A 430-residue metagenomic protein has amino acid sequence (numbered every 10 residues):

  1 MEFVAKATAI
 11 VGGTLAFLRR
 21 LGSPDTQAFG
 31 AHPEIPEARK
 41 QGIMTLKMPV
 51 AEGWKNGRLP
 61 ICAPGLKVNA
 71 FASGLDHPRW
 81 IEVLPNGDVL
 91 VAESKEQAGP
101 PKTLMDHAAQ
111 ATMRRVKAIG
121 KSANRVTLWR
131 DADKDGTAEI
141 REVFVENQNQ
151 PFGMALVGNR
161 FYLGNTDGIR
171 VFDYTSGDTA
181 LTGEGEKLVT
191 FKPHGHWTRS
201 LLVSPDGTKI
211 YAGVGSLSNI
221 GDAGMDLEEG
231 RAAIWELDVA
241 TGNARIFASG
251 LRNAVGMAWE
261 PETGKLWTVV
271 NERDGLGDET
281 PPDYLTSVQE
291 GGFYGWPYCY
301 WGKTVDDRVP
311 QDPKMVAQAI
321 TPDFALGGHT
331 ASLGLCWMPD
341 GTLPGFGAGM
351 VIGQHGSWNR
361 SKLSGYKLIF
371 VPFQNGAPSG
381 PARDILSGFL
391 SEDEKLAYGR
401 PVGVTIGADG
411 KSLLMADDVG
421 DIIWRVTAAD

Functional and structural regions predicted by a protein language model:
M1-L21: Short amphipathic, positively biased membrane-proximal segments that drive organelle/inner-membrane targeting
L21-A63, A98-K102, D106-V116, K121-A123 (+8 more regions): Beta-propeller domain segments
A72-G74, V143-Q148, L188-P193, I246-G250 (+3 more regions): Surface loop/turn motifs at the tips and blade-to-blade linkers of beta-strand repeat domains
L84, A92-S94, G164-T166, F172 (+4 more regions): Residue-level marker for isolated small/hydroxyl-bearing positions within beta-strands of beta-sheet-rich domains
L84-G87, L156-G158, V203-G207, E260-T263 (+2 more regions): Residue-level detector of Asp-centered blade-edge/turn motifs that repeat once per structural unit in beta-propeller
D135: Acidic carboxylate motifs that coordinate Ca2+ or other divalent cations, activating on Asp/Glu
E139-G158, N165-S204, N219: Asp-box/WD-like beta-propeller blade repeats and closely related beta-sheet repeat scaffolds
